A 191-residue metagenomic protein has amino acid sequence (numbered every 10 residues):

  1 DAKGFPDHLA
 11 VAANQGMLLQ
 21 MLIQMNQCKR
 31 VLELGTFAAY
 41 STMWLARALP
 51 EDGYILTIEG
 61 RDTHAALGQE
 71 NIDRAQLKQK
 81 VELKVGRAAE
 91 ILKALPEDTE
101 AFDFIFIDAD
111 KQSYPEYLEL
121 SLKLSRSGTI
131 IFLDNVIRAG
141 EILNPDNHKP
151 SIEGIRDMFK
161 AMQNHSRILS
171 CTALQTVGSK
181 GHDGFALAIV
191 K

Functional and structural regions predicted by a protein language model:
D1-A10: Rossmann-like AdoMet
A12-K191: S-adenosylmethionine/decaboxylated-SAM
